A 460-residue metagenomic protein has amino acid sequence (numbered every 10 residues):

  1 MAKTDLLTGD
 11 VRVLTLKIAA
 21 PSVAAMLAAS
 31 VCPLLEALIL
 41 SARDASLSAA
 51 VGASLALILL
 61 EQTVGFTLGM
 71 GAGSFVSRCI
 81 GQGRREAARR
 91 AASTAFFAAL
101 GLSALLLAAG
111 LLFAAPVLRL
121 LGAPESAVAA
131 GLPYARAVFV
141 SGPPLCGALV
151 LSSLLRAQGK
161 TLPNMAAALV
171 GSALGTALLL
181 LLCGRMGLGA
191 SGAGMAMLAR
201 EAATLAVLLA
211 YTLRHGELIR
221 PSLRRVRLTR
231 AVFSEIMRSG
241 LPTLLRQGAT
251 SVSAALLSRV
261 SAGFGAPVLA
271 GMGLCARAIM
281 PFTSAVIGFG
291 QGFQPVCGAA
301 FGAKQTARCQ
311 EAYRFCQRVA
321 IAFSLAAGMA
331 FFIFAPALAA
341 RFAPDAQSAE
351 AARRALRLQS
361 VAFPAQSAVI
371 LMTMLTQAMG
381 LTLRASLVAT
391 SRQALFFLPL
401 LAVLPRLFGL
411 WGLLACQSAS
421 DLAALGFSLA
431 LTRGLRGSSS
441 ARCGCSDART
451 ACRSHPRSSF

Functional and structural regions predicted by a protein language model:
M1-S22, V76-P143, L174-A177, L181-L241 (+2 more regions): Short alpha-helical transmembrane segments in multi-pass integral membrane proteins
V13, A28-A29, G65-F66, L106 (+8 more regions): Alpha-helical transmembrane segments of multi-pass membrane transport proteins
K17-E36, A137, G171, R200-T204 (+4 more regions): Transmembrane helical elements of multi-pass membrane transporters/channels
S30-A49, L118-E125, L181-L188, L244 (+4 more regions): Helix-terminus/linker motif at the lipid-water interface of multi-pass membrane proteins
L34-L38, A108, V150-L154, T176-L181 (+5 more regions): Alpha-helical transmembrane segments of multipass membrane proteins
L40-L59, S126-A130, A190-M195, V232-S239 (+5 more regions): Interfacial/gating helices of multi-pass transporter permease domains
A50-A108, L145-N164, S258, L269-A335 (+1 more regions): Small-residue-rich hydrophobic transmembrane alpha-helices
G69, A137-R156, N164-S172, A193-L208 (+4 more regions): Short runs within selected transmembrane alpha-helices of multi-pass transporters and secretion channels
